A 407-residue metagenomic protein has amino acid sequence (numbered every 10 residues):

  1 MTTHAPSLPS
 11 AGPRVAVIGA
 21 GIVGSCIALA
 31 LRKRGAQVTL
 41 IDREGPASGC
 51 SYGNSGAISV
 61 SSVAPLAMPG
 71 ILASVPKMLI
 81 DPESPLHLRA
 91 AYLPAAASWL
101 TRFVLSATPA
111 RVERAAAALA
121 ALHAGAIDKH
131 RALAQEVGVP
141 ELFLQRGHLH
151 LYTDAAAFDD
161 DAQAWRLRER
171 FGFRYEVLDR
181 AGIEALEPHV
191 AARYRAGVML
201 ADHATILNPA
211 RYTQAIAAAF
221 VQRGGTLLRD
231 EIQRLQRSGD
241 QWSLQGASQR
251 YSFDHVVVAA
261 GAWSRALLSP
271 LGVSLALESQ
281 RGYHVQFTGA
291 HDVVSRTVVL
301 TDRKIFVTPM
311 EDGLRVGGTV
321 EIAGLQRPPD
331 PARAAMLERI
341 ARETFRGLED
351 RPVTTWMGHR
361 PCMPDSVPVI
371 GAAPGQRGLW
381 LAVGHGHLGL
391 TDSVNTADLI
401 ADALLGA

Functional and structural regions predicted by a protein language model:
T3-H4, V23, V177, V367-A407: C-terminal lid/capping helical subdomain adjacent to the catalytic/cofactor pocket in oxidative enzymes
P13-T39: N-terminal Rossmann-like FAD-binding beta1-loop-alpha1 element of flavoenzymes
K33-Y52: Glycine-rich FAD pyrophosphate-binding loop
A57, S62, L66-S106, R234-R237 (+2 more regions): Active-site substrate-recognition segment that forms the wall of the catalytic cavity or substrate channel
A97-A218: Rossmann-like flavin
L178-E187, L228-W242: A conserved short coil-to-beta-strand element within the FAD-binding core of flavoproteins
